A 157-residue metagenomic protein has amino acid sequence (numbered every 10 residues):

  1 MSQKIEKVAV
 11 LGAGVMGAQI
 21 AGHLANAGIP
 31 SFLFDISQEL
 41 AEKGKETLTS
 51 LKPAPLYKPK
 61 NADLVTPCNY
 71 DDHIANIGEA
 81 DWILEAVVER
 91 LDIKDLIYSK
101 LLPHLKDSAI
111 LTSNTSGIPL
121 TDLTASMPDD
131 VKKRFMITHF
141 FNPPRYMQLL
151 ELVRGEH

Functional and structural regions predicted by a protein language model:
M1-S50, H104: NAD(P)+-binding Rossmann beta1-loop-alpha1 motif at the extreme N-terminus of oxidoreductases
K4-K7, A62, A80, S108: Phosphate-coordination loops involved in phosphoryl transfer and adenosine-cofactor binding
L11, Q19, C68, A86 (+2 more regions): Structural motif
A21-H23, K45, D95-Y98, L123-A125 (+1 more regions): Short amphipathic alpha-helical segments
P30-D81, R90-D92, L96, M127: Conserved N-terminal Rossmann-fold NAD(P) cofactor-binding segment
W82-L123: ADP-ribose/adenylate-binding Rossmann-like module
I110-H157: Rossmann-fold dinucleotide-binding core
